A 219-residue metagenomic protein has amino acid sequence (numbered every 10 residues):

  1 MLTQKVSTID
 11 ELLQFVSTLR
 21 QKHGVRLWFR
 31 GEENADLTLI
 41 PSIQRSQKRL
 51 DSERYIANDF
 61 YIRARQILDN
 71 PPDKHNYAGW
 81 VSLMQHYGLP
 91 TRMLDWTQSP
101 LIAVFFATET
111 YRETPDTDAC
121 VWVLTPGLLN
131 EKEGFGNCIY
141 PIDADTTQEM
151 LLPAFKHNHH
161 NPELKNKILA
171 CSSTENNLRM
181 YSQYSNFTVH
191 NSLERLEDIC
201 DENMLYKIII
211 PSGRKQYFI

Functional and structural regions predicted by a protein language model:
M1-I219: Catalytic-core elements of nucleic-acid end-processing and repair enzymes
